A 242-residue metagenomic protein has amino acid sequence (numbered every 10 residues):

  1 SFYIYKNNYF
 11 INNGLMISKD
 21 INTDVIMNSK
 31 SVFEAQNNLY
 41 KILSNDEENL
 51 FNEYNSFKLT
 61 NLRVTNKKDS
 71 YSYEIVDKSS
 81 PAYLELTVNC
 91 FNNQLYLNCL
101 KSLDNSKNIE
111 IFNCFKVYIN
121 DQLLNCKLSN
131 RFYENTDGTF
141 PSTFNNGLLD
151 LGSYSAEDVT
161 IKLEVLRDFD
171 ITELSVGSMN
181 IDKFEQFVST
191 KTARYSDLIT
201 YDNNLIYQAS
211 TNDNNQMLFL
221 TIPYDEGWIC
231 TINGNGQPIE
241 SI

Functional and structural regions predicted by a protein language model:
S1-F33, Q122: Aromatic/acidic, Gly/Pro-rich catalytic loop(s) in extracytoplasmic/lumenal soluble domains of multi-pass membrane
Y5, I11, E47-I242: Active-site-proximal, structured, solvent-exposed surfaces of multi-pass membrane proteins that position macromolecular
K19-S29, E34-A35, G177-E185, Y201: General structural signal for secondary-structure boundaries
I21-V64: Catalytic-adjacent loop/helix segments of enzymes that bind and process anionic phosphate/sulfate esters
